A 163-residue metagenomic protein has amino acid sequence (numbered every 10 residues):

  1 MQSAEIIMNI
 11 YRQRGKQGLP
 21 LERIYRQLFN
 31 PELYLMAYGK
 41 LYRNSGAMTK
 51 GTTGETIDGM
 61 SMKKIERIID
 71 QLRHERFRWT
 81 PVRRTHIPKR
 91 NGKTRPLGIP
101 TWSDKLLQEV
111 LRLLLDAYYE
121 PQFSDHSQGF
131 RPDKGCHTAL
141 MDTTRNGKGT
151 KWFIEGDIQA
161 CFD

Functional and structural regions predicted by a protein language model:
M1-E66: Non-catalytic, polymerase-adjacent accessory regions of viral genome-replication enzymes
I10-Q13, R23-R26, N30, I57 (+5 more regions): Generic alpha-helical structural element
G18, P31, K105, A117-Y118: Residues at alpha-helix boundaries and the short loops/turns that link adjacent helices
R26, L114-D163: Active-site-proximal segment of RNA-dependent polymerases
L41, D70-K93, L106-L114, M141-K148: Reverse-transcriptase-like RNA-dependent polymerase core
S45-D58, W79-L106, Q122-K134, I154-E155: Short, conserved non-catalytic motifs in the polymerase core
E66-R67, G92-L97, D163: Short, solvent-exposed polar/charged micro-motifs at secondary-structure junctions
